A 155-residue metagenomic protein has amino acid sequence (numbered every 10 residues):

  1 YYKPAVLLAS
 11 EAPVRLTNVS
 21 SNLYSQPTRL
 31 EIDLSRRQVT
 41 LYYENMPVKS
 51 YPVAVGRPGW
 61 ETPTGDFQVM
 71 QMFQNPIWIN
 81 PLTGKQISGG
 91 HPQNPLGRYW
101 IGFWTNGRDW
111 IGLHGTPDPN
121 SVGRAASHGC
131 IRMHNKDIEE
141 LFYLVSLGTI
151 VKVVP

Functional and structural regions predicted by a protein language model:
Y1-P155: N-terminal pre-domains immediately preceding structured catalytic cores
